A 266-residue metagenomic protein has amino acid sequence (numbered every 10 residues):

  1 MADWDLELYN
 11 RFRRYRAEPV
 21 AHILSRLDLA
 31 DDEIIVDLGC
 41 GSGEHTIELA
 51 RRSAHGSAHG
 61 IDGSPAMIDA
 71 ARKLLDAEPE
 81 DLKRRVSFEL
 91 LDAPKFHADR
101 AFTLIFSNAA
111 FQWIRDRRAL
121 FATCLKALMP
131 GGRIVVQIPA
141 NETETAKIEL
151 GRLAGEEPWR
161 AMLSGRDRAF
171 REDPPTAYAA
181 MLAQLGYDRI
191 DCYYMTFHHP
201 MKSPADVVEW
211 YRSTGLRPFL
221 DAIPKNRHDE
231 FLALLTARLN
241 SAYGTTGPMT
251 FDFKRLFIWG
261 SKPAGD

Functional and structural regions predicted by a protein language model:
M1-E33, E44-E48, M67-A70, L74-A77 (+1 more regions): Conserved class I S-adenosyl-L-methionine
W4, S42-E44, R166-D266: Conserved Class I S-adenosyl-L-methionine
I34-L38, S42-F96: Class I SAM-dependent methyltransferase SAM/SAH-binding core
S53, L75, P79, A154 (+2 more regions): Conserved hydrophobic residues forming the short capping helix/wall of the S-adenosyl-L-methionine
P94-I105: A short acidic, Gly/Pro-enriched loop at the edge of an enzyme's catalytic core that lines a small-molecule cofactor
T103-R117, A140: A short SAM/SAH-binding and catalytic strip from SAM-dependent methyltransferases
R118-R133: A short glycine-rich, Lys/Arg-flanked "PGG" loop and its adjoining helix->strand segment in the class I
R133-R160: Conserved class I S-adenosyl-L-methionine
